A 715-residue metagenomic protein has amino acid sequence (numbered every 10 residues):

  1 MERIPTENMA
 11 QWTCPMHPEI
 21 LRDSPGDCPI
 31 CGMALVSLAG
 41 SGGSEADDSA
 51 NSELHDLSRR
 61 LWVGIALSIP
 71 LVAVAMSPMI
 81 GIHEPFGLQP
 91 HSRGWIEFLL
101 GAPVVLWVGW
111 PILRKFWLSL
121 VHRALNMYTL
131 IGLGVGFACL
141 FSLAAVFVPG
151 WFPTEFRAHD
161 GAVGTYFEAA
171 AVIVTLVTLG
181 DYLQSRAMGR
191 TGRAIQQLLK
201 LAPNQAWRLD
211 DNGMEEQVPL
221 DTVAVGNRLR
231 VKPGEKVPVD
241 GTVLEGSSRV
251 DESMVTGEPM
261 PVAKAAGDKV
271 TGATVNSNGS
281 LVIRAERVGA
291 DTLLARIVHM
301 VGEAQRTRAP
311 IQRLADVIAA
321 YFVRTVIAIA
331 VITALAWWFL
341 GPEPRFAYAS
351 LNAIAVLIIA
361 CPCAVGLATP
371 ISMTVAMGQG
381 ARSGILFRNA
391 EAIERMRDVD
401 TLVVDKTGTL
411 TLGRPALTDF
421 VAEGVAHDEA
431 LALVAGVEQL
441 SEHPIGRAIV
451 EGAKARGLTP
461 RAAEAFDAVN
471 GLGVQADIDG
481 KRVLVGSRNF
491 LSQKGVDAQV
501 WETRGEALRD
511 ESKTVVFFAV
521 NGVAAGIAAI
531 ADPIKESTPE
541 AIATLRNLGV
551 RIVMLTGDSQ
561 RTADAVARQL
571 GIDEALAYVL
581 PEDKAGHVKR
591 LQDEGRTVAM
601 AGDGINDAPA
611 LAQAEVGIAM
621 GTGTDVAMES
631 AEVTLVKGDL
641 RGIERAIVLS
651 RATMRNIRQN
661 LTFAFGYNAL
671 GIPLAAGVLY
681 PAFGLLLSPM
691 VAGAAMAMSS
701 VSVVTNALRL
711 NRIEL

Functional and structural regions predicted by a protein language model:
M16, G164, Q196-D291, E391-V434 (+2 more regions): Conserved cytosolic catalytic loops of P-type ATPases
D47-A66, W95, W117-A138, V298-V331 (+8 more regions): Soluble-to-membrane junctions at the N-terminal ends of transmembrane alpha-helices in multi-pass ion-transporting
L54-Q205, V317, R324-T325, A349 (+2 more regions): Transmembrane helix-loop-helix hairpins at the membrane interface
I80-H91, V121, L140, Q379 (+7 more regions): Membrane-embedded alpha-helical bundles of multi-pass transporters
F156-A158, V172-P233, K264, L314 (+4 more regions): Juxtamembrane coupling segments of multi-pass membrane pumps/enzymes
G226, P233, R287, I478-G480 (+3 more regions): Conserved ATP-binding TGD loop and adjacent catalytic N/P-domain core of P-type ATPases
V255, L314, L351, C361-V437 (+3 more regions): Conserved catalytic phosphorylation-site environment of P-type ATPases
L417-V550, Q560, I572-V588: P-type ATPase nucleotide-binding
